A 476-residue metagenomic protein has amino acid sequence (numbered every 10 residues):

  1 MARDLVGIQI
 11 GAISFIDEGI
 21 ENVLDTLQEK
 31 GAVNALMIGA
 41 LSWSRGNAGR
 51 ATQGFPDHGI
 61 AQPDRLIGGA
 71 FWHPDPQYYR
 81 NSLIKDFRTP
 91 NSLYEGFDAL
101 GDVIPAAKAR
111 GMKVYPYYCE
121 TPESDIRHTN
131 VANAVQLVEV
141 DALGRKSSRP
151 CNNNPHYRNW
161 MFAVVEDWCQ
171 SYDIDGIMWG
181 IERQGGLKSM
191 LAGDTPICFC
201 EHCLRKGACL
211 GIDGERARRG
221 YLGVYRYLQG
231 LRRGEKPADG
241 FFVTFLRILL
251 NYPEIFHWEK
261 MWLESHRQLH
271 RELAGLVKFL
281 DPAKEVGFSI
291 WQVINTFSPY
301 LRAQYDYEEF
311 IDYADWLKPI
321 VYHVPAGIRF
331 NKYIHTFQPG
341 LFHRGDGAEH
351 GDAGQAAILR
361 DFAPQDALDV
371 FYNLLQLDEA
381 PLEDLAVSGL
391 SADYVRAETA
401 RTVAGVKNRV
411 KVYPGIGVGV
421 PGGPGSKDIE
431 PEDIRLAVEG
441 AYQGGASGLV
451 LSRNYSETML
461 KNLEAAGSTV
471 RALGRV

Functional and structural regions predicted by a protein language model:
R3-S14, P74-P105, K113-Y172, S189 (+2 more regions): Active-site-adjacent "subsite" loops/lids of carbohydrate-active enzymes
G7-Q9, I13, M112-E123, M178-E182 (+4 more regions): Aromatic-lined carbohydrate-recognition surfaces of secreted/lumenal glycan-active proteins
S14-K30, H58, Q62-K108, N159-W160 (+2 more regions): Aromatic- and glycine-enriched glycan-recognition loops and surfaces that form the carbohydrate-binding subsites
E21-R50, H58-P74, S171-G176, Y313-K318 (+1 more regions): Catalytic domains of carbohydrate-active enzymes, especially glycoside hydrolases
T26-G31, S148-G185, D306-F310, A441-G444 (+1 more regions): An active-site-proximal structural segment forming one wall of the substrate-binding cleft that immediately precedes
N34, I38-G46, Y313-K332, L359-T469: Substrate-binding cleft of secreted/luminal carbohydrate-active enzymes
G46-F71, P122-R145, I181-L246, R329-A353: Aromatic- and acidic-residue-enriched segments that line the glycan-binding/catalytic groove of carbohydrate-active
E123-A134, G185-K188, L280, E285-F330 (+1 more regions): Substrate-binding cleft/loops of secretory-pathway carbohydrate-active enzymes
